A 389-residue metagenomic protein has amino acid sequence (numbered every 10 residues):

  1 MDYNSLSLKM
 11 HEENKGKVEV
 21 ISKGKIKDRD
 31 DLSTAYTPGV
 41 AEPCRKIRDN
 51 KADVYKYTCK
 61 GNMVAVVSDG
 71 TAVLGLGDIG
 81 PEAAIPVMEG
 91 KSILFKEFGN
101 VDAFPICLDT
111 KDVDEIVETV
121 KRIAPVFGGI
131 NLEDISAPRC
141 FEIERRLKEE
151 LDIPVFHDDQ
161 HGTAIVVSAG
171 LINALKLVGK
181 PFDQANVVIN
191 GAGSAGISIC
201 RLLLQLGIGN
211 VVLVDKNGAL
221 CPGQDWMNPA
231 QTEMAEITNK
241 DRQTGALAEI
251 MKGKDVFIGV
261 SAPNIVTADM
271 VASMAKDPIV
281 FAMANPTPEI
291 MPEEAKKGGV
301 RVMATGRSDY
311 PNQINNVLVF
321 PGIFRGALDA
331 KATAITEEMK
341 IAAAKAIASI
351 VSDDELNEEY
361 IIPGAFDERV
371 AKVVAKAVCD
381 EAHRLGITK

Functional and structural regions predicted by a protein language model:
M1-V155, A375, E381, T388: N-terminal ligand-binding/catalytic initiation module
E12, Y55-K60, K96-E97, R122-A124 (+8 more regions): Solvent-exposed alpha-helices and their adjacent loops that cap or buttress functional pockets in soluble metabolic
D69-T71, I79, L108-D109, D134-A137 (+5 more regions): Short, ordered loop/turn segments at secondary-structure junctions
L74, P81-G99, H157, H161 (+2 more regions): Glycine-rich phosphate/diphosphate-binding loop of Rossmann-like nucleotide-binding domains
P105, N131-D134, V155-D158, I189 (+5 more regions): General beta-strand structural signal in soluble alpha/beta enzymes
D158-D159, A282-K389: Adenosine-phosphate binding glycine-rich loop
T232-R301, S308-D309: Rossmann-like adenosine-cofactor binding region
